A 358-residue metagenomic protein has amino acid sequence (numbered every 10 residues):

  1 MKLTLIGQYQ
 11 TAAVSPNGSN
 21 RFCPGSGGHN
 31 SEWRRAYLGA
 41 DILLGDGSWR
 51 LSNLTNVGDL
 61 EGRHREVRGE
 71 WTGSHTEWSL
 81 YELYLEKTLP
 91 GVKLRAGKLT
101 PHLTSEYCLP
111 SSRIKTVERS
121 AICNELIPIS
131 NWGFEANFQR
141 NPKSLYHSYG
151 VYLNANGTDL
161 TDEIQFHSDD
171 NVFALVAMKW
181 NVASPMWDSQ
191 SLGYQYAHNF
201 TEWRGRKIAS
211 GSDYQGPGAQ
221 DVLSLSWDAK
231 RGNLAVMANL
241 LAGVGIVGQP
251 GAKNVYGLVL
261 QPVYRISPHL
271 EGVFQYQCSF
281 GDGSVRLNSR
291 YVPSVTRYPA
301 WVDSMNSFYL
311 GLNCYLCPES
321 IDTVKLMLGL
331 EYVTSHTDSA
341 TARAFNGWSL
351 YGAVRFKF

Functional and structural regions predicted by a protein language model:
M1-A13, S26-N156, M178-S184, L192 (+2 more regions): Outer membrane beta-barrel
I6, E32-R35, E77-E82, I129-G133 (+5 more regions): Transmembrane beta-barrel architecture of outer-membrane proteins
S15-G28, R68-H75, S184-F358: Outer-membrane beta-barrel pore domains
S148-G205: Loop-centered beta-sheet repeat module
